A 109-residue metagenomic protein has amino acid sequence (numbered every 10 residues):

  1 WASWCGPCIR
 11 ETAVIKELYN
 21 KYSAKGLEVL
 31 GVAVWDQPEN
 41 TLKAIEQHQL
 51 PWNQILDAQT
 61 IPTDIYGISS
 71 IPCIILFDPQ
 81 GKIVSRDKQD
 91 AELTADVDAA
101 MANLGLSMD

Functional and structural regions predicted by a protein language model:
W1, L30, I55: Conserved Rossmann-like nucleotide-binding pocket used by diverse enzymes that bind dinucleotide cofactors
W1-W4, S70: Short pre-active-site segment immediately N-terminal to redox-active cysteine/selenocysteine motifs in thiol-based
S3, W35, Q80: Residue-level signal for short, function-critical loop segments
C5, E39, V84: Conserved protein kinase catalytic core
C5-C8, C73: Generic recognition of cysteine residues
I9-H48, A58-I65, A95: Structural microenvironment flanking redox-active thiols in thiol-disulfide oxidoreductases
A44-P51, L56-A102: Thiol/disulfide oxidoreductase modules built on the thioredoxin-like
L106-D109: Non-globular targeting/processing and membrane-anchoring segments
